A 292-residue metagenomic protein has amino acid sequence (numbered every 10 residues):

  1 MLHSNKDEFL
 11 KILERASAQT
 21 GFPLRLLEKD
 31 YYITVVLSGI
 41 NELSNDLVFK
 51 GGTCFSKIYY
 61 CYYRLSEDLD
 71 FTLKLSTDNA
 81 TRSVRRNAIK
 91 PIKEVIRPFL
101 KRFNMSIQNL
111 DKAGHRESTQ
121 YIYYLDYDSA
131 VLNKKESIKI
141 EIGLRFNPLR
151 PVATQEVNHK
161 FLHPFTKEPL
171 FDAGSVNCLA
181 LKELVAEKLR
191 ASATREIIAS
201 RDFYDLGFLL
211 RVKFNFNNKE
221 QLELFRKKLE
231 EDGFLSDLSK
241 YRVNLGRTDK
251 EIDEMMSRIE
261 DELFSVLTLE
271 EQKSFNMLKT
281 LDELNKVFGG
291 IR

Functional and structural regions predicted by a protein language model:
M1-L47, K57-L65, K74-R292: Structured mid-to-C-terminal alpha-helical surface segments
F49-T53: Glycine-rich beta-strand-to-loop/alpha-helix junction loops that act as flexible
